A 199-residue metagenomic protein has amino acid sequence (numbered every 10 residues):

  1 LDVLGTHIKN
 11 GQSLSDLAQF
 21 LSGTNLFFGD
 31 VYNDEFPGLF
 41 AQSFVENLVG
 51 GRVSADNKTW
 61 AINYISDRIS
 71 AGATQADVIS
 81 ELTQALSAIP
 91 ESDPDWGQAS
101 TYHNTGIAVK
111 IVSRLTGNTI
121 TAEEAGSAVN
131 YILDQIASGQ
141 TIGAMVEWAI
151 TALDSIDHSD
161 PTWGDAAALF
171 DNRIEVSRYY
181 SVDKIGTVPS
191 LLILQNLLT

Functional and structural regions predicted by a protein language model:
L1-T199: Substrate/cofactor-recognition hotspot
